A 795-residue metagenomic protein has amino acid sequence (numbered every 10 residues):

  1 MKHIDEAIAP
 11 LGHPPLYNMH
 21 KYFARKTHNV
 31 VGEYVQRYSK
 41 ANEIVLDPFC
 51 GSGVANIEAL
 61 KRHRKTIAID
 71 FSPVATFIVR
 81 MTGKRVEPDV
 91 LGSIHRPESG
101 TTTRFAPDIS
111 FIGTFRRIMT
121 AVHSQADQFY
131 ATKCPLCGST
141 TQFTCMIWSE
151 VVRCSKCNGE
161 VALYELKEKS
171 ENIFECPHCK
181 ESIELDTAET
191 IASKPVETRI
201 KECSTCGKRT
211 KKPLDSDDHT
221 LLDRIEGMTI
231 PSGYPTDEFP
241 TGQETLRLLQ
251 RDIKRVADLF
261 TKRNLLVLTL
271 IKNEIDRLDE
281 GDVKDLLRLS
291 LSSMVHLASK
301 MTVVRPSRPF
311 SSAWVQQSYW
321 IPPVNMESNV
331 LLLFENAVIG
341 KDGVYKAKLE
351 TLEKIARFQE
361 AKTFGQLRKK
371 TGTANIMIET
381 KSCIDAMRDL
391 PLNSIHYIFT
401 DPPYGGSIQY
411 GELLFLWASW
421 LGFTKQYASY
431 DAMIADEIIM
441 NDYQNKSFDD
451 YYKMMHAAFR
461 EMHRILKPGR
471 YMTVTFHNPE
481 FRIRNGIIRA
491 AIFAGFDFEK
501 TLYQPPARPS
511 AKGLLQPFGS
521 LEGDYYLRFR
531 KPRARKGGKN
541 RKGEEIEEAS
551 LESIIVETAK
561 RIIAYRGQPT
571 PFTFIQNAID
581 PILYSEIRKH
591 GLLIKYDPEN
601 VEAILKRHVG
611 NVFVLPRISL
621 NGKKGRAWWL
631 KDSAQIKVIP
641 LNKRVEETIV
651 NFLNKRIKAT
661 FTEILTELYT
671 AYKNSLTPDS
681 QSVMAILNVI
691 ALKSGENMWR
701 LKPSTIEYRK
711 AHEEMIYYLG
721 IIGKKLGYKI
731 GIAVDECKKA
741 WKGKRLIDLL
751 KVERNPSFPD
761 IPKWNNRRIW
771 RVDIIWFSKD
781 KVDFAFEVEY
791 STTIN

Functional and structural regions predicted by a protein language model:
M1-V45, N56, L60-N393, S407-Q444 (+8 more regions): Nucleic-acid modification enzymes, centered on SAM-dependent nucleic-acid methyltransferases
A41, F423-T424, E461, L466-M472: Short glycine-dipeptide loop
F49-G53: Class I SAM-dependent methyltransferase "Motif I" SAM/SAH-binding loop
Y452-P468, F493: A short glycine-rich, Lys/Arg-flanked "PGG" loop and its adjoining helix->strand segment in the class I
K539-E545, H590-T648, A659, S675-Y708: Charged low-complexity interaction tracts in eukaryotic proteins
K542-L592, A634-F661, E667-Y672, V683-L687: Positively charged, polyanion-binding regions of nucleic-acid-associated proteins
S704-C737: Nuclease catalytic cores
K724, I730-K781, Y790-I794: Active-site metal-binding core of divalent-cation-utilizing nuclease and nuclease-like domains
